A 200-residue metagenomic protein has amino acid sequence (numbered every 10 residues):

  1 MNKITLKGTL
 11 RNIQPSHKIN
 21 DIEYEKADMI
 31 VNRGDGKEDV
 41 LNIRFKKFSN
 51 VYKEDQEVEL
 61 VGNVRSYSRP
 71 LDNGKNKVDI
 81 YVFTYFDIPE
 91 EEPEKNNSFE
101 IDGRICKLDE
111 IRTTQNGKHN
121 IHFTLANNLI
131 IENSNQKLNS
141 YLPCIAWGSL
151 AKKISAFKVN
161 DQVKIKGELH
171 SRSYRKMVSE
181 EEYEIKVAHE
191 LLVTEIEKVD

Functional and structural regions predicted by a protein language model:
M1-D200: Single-stranded nucleic acid-binding surfaces, predominantly the OB-fold ssDNA-binding core
